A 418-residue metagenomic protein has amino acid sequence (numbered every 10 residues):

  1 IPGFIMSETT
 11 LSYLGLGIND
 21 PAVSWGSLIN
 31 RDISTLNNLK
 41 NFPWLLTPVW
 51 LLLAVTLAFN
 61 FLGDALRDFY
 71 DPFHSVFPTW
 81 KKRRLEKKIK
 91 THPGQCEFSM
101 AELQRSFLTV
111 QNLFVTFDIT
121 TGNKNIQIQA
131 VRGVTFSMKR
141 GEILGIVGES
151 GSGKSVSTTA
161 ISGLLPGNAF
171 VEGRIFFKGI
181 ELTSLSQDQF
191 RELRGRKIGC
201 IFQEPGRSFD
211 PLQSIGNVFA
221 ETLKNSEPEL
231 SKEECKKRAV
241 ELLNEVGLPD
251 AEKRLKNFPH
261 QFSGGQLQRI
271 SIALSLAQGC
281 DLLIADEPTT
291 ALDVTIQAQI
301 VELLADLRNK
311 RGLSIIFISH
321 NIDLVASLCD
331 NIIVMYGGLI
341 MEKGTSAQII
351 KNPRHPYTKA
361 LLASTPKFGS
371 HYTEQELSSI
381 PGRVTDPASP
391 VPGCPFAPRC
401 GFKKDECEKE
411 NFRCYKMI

Functional and structural regions predicted by a protein language model:
I5-F42, L51: Glycine-rich helix-loop "coupling/hinge" segments at transmembrane-helix boundaries in multipass transporters
L45, L103-F107, T120, E252 (+1 more regions): Charged, flexible cofactor/metal-binding loops and thiol motifs
V147-G148: The feature captures the beta-strand-to-loop junction immediately N-terminal to the Walker
G163, P288, L292-Q375: P-loop NTP-binding/switch modules centered on Walker-like glycine-rich loops
F170-E181: Conserved ABC transporter NBD signature motif
A277-D281: A short, proline-enriched helix->beta-strand linker immediately N-terminal to the Walker B motif in ABC-type P-loop
